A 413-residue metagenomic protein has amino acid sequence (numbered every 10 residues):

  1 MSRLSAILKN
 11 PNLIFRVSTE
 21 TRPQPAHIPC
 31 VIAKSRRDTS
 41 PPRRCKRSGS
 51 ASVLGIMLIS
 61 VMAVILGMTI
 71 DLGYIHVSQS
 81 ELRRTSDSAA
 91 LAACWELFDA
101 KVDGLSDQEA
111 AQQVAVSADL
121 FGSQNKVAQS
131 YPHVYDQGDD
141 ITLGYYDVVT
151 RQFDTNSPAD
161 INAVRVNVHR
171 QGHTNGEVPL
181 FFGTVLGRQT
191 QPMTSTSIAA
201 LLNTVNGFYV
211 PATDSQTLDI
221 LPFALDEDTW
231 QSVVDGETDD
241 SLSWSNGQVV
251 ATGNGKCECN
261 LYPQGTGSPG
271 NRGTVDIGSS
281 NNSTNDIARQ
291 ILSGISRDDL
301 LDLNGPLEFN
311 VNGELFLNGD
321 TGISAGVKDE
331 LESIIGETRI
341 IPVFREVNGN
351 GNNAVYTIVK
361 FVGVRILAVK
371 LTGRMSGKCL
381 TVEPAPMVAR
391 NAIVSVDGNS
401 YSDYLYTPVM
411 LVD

Functional and structural regions predicted by a protein language model:
R3-T19, H27-D38, P42-L120: Alpha-helical assembly-interface signal, strongest on the long, hydrophobic N-terminal helix that forms
L58, V102-D119, H133-D140, Y145-N167 (+1 more regions): N-linked glycosylation sequons
N125-K126: Long, low-complexity intrinsically disordered regions enriched in Ser/Thr/Pro/Gly
Q129: Divalent cation-coordinating acidic motifs and surrounding scaffolds that mediate Ca2+/Mg2+/Mn2+/Zn2+-dependent binding
